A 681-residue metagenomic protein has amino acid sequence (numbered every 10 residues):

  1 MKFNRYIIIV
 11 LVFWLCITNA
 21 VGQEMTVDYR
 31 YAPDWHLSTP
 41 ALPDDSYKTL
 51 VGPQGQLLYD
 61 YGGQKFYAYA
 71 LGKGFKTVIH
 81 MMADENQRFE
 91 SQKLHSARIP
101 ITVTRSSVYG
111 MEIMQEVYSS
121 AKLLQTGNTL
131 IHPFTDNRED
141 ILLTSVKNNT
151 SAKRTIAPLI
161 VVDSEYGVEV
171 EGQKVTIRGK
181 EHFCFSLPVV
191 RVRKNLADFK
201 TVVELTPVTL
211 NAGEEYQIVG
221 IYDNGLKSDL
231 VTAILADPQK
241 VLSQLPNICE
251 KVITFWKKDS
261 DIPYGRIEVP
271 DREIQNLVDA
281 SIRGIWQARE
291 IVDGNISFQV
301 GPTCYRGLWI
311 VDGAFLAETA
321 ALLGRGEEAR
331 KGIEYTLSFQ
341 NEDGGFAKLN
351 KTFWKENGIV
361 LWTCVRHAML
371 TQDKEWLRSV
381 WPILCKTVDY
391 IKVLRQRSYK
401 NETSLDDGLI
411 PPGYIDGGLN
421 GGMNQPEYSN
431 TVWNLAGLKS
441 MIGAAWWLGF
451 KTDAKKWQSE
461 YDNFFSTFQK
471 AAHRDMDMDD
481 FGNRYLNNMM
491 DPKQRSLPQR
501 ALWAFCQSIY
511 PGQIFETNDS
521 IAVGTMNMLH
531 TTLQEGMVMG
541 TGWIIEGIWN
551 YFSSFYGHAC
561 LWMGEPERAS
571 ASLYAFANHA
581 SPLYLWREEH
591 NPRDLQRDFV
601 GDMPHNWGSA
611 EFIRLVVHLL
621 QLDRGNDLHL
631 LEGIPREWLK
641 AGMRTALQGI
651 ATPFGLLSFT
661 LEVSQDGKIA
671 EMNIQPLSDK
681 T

Functional and structural regions predicted by a protein language model:
K2, I7, V12, A20-V269 (+1 more regions): Terminal accessory carbohydrate-recognition/targeting modules of carbohydrate-active enzymes
F89-K93, Y118-D136, D198-L205, E342-K351 (+3 more regions): Aromatic/His-enriched, Gly/Pro-containing loop or helix-boundary segments that lie immediately adjacent to catalytic
L94-V108, P263-C304, I509, S520-N527: Conserved oxyanion/phosphate-binding beta-strand-loop segments in alpha/beta enzyme cores
T135, V203-L205, T209-L242, A347-K355 (+2 more regions): The feature captures the catalytic groove of carbohydrate-active enzymes
D261-I285, I310-V311, K355, A368-S429 (+1 more regions): Active-site acid/base region of carbohydrate-active enzymes
G294, F298, S338-L349, G408-E427 (+1 more regions): Acidic/His metal-coordination segments adjacent to aromatic residues that form catalytic metal sites in metalloenzymes
R306-R325, G332-D343, P382-C385, D389 (+5 more regions): Active-site core of glycosidic bond-cleaving carbohydrate-active enzymes
